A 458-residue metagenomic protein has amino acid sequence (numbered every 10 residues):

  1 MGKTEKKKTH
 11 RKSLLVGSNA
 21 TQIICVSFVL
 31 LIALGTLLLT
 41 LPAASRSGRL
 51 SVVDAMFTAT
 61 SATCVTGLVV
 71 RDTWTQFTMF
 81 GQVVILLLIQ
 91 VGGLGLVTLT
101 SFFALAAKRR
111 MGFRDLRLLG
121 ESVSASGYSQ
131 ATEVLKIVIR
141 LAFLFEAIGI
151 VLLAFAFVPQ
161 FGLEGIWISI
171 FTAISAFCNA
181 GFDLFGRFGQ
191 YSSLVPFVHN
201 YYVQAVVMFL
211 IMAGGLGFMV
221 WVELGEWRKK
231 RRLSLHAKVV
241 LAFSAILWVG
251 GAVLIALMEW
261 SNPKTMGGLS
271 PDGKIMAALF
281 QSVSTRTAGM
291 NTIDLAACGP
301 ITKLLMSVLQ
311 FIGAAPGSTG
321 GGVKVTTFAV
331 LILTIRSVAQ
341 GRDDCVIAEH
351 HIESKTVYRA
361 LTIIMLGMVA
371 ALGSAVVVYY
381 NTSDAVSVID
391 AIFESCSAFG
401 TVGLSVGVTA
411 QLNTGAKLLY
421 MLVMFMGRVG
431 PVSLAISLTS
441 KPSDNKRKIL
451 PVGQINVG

Functional and structural regions predicted by a protein language model:
M1-G458: Membrane-proximal intracellular helices of multi-pass ion channels
